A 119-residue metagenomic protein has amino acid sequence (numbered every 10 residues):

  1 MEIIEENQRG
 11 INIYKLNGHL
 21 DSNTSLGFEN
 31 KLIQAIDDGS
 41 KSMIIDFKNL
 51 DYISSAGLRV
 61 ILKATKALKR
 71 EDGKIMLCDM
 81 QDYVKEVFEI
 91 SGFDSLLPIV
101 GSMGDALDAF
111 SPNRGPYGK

Functional and structural regions predicted by a protein language model:
M1, S95-L107: A short, terminal or domain-edge coil/loop segment
M1-K15: Short beta-strand/loop segment at the start of cytosolic alpha/beta domains
I4, C78, V100: General small-molecule cofactor/ligand-binding pocket signal
Q8-R9, K48, G104: Conserved catalytic submotifs in the C-terminal HATPase_c
N12, V84, A106: Flexible, glycine-rich phosphate/dinucleotide-binding loops and adjacent beta-alpha linkers at cofactor/substrate
L16-G18, S102: Active-site donor-binding loop signature of nucleotide-sugar glycosyltransferases
L20-L97: Amphipathic alpha-helical interaction surfaces in cytosolic regulatory modules
S102-K119: A charged, well-structured terminal subsegment
